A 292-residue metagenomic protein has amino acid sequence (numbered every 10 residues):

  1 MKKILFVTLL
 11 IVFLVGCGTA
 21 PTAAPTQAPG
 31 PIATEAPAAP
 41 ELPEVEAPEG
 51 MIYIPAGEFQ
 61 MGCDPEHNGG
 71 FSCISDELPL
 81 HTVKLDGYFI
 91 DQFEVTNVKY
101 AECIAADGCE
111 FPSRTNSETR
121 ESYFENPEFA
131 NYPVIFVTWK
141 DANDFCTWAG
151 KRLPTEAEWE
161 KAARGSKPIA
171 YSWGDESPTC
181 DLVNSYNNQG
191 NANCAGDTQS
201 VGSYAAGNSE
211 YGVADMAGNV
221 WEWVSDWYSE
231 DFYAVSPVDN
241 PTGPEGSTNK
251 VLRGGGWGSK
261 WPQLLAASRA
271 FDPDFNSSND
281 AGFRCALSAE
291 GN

Functional and structural regions predicted by a protein language model:
M1-I4: Positively charged n-region of N-terminal signal peptides that target proteins for export
V7-V15: Bacterial N-terminal signal peptides
C17-V45: Ser/Thr-rich, Proline-interspersed low-complexity disordered segments
V45-R114, V137-T138, A217-G218: A short glycine-rich, aromatic-capped structural motif
Y53, F89-D91, W148, V224 (+1 more regions): Residues within well-ordered beta-strands of beta-sheet-rich folds
I54, Q60, D64-S72, S117-A267 (+2 more regions): Functional-site microenvironments in short loops/helix caps that host divalent-cation chemistry
H81-T82, D91, E210-G212, D274: Short, surface-exposed beta-strand/loop micro-motifs that present aromatic residues
N279-N292: Short, structured beta-strand segments at or near domain termini in extracellular proteins/domains
